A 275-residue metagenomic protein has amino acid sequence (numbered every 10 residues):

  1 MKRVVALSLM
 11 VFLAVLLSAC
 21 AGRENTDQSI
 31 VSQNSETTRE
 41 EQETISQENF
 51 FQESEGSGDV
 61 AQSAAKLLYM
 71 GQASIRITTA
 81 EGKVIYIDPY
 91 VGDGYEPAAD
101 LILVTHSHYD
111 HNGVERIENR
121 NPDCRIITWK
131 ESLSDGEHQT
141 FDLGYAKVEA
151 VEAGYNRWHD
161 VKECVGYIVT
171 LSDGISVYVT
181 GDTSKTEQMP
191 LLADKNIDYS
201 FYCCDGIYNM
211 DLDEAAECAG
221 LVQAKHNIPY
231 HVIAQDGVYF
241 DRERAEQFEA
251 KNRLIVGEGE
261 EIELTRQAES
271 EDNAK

Functional and structural regions predicted by a protein language model:
M1-V4, S8: Positively charged n-region of N-terminal signal peptides that target proteins for export
V15-A19: C-terminal motif of bacterial Sec signal peptides marking the signal peptidase cleavage site
A21-R23: Bacterial signal peptide processing site
D27-I30, N34-P97, L101, S132-K195 (+2 more regions): Core dinuclear metal-dependent hydrolase active-site scaffold
V91-E131: Di-metal (Zn2+ and/or Mg2+/Mn2+) metal-binding site signature of metallo-dependent hydrolases with the MBL/beta-CASP
L103-V104, E149, Y202, P229: Redox-cofactor binding/interface segments in oxidoreductases and associated redox assembly factors
V114-H138, Q223-I233, N252-R253: P-loop/Walker A phosphate-binding loop and immediately adjacent motor/lid segment at beta-alpha junctions
K185-E269: Cap/insert and terminal regions of metallo-dependent hydrolase folds
